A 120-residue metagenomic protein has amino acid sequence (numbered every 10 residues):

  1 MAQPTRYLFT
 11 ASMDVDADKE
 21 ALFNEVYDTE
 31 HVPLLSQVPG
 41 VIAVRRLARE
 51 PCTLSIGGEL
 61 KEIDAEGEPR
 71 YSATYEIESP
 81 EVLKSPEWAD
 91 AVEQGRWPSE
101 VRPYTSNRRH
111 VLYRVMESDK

Functional and structural regions predicted by a protein language model:
M1-K120: Macromolecular interaction modules
